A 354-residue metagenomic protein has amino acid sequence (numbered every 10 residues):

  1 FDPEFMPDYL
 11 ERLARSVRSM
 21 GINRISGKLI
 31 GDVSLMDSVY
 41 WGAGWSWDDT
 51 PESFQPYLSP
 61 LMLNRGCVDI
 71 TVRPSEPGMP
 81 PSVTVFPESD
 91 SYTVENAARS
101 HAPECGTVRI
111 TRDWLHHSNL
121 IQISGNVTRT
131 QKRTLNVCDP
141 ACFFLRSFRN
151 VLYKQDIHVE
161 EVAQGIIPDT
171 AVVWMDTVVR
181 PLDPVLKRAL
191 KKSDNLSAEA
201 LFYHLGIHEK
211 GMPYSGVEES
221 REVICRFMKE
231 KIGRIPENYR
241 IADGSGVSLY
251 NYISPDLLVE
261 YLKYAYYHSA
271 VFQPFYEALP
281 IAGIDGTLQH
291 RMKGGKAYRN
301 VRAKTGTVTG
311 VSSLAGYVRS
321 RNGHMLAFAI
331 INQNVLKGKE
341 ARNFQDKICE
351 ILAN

Functional and structural regions predicted by a protein language model:
F1-S59, G66, G206-L257: Mid-domain, small-residue-enriched loop/turn segments at the edges of structured enzyme/sensor domains
D8, K192, F202-N354: Small-residue-rich helix-loop
D8, R12, R24-S26, P56-L58 (+10 more regions): Extracytoplasmic
I22, D32-S89, N251-K296: A conserved catalytic-loop motif detector
K28-G31, M62, Q122, S197-A200 (+2 more regions): Structural recognition of the beta-strand scaffold that forms the well-ordered cores of secreted hydrolase catalytic
Y92-W114, V172-V178, H290-S320: Short, Gly/Ser/Thr-enriched beta-strand-loop segments that form substrate-interacting elements of hydrolase/peptidase
R99-P274: A small/polar active-site loop signature that marks catalytic segments
